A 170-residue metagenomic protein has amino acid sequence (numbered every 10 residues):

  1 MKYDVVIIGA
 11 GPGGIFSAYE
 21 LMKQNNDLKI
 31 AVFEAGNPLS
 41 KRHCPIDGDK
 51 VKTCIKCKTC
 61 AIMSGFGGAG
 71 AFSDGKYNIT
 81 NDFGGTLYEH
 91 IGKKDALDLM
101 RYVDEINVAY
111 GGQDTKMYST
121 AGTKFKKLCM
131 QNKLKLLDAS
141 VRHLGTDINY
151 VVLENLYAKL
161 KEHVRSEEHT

Functional and structural regions predicted by a protein language model:
M1-G13, A31-F33: Beta1/beta-strand and adjacent pyrophosphate-binding region of the FAD-binding site in flavoprotein oxidoreductases
K2-Y3, N26-L28, F66-G67: Short coil/turn connectors at secondary-structure junctions
I7-G9, S17, G75, L156: Conserved structural-core and active-site-/substrate-pathway-adjacent residues in large, well-folded domains of enzymes
A18, M22-K23: Gly/Ala-rich phosphate-binding loop of Rossmann-like dinucleotide-binding domains, activating on the conserved
Q24-N26, H163: Conserved dinucleotide-binding and phosphotransfer motif residues
D27-E34, L39: Short beta-strand "acidic-cap" motif of Rossmann-like dinucleotide-binding folds
P38-V164: Conserved N-terminal/central alpha/beta ligand/cofactor-binding core
E168-T170: Conserved small/polar residues in nucleotide/adenosyl-binding loops
